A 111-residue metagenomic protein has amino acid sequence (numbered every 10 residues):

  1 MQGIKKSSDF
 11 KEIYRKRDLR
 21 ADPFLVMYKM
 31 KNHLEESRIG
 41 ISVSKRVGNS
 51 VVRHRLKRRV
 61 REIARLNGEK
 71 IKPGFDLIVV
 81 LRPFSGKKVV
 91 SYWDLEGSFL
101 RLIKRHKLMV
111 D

Functional and structural regions predicted by a protein language model:
M1-D111: Positively charged, solvent-exposed patches that mediate nucleic-acid binding
